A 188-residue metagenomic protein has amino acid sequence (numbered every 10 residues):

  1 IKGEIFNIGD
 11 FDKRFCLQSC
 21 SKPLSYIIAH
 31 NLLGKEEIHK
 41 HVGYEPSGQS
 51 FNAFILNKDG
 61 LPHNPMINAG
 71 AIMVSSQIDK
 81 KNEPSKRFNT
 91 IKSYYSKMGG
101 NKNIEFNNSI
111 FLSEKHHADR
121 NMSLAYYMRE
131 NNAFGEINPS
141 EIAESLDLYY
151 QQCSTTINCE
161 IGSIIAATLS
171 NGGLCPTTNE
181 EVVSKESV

Functional and structural regions predicted by a protein language model:
I1-I8: A short, well-structured edge-of-sheet supersecondary motif
G3, L17-E36, I165: Active-site SXXK
I8-F15, D147-Q151: Short helix/strand-bridging catalytic loops that position acidic/His residues to coordinate divalent metals and engage
K13-S21, S154-I157: Gly/Ser-rich catalytic serine loop of serine hydrolases
P23, T156-L174: Active-site-proximal alpha-helical segments within enzyme catalytic domains
S25-Y26, A71-S75, S163-A166: Well-ordered alpha-helical segments within folded domains of soluble proteins
A29-Q152: Active-site-adjacent helix/loop patches that line small-molecule binding or acyl-intermediate pockets
T155, C175-V188: A penicillin-recognizing enzyme superfamily signal
